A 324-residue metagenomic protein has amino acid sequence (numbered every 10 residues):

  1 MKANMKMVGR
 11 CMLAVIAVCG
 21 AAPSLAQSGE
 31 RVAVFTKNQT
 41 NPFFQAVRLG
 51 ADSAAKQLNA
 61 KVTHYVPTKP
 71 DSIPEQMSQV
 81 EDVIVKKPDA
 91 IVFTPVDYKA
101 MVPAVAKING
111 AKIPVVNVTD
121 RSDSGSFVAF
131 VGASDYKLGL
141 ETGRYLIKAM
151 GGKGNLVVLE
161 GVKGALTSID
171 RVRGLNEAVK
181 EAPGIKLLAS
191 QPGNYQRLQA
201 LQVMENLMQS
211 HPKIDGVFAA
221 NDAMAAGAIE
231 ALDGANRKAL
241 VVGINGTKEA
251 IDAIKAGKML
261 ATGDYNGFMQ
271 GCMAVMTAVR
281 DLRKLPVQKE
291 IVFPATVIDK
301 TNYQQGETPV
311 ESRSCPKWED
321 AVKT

Functional and structural regions predicted by a protein language model:
K2-M12: Bacterial N-terminal signal peptides that target proteins for export
A3-N4, L25-T324: A residue-level marker of the well-folded mature domains of exported/periplasmic proteins
A21-P23: N-terminal signal peptide c-region/cleavage motif recognized by signal peptidases
